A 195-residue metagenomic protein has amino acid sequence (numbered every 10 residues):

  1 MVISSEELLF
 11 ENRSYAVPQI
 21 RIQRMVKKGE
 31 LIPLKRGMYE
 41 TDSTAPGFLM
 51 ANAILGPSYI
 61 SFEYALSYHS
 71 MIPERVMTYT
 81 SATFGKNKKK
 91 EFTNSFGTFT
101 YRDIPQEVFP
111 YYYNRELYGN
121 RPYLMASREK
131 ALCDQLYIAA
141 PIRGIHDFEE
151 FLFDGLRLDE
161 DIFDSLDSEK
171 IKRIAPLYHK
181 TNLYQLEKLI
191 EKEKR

Functional and structural regions predicted by a protein language model:
M1-E63: Short beta-edge/loop segments at beta->alpha junctions of small alpha/beta modules that act as binding/recognition
V2, T98, G155: A residue-level signal for beta-strand positions that form part of recognition/binding surfaces within mature
E6, A16-R24, K86-N94, A126-K130 (+1 more regions): Short, mixed-charge, low-aromatic patches
E6, R13, F96-P122: Short, structured interface segments that constitute the first stable element of a domain
S14-Y15, I72, T181: Short coil/loop linkers at secondary-structure junctions
E30-Y39, M50-Y111: Short gly/ser-rich loop at a beta-strand->alpha-helix junction or flexible surface loop bordering the NTP-binding
A45-P46, T83-N87, N114-G119: Short acidic (Asp/Glu) patches
Y113-R195: Hydrophobic alpha-helical interaction segments
